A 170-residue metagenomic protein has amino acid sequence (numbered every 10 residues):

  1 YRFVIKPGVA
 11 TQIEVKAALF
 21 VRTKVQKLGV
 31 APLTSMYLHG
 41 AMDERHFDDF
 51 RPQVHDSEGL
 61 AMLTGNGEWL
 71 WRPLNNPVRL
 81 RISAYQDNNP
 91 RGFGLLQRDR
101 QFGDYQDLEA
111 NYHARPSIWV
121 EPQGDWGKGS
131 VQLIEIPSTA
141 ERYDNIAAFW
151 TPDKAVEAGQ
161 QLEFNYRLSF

Functional and structural regions predicted by a protein language model:
Y1-G29, T34-H39: Acidic, contiguous internal or C-terminal segments within carbohydrate-active enzymes that form a structured patch used
V15, F164-Y166: A generic structural signal for residues embedded in beta-strands
Q26, V30, S35-F164: A contiguous, surface-exposed recognition patch within enzymatic or periplasmic domains that forms
